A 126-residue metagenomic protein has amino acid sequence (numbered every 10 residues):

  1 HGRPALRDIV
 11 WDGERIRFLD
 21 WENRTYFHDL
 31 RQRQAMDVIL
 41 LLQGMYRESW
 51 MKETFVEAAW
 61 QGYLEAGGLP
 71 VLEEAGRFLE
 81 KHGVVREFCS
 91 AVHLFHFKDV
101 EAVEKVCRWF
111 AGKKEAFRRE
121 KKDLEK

Functional and structural regions predicted by a protein language model:
H1, E120-D123: An alpha-helical support segment within catalytic cores of ATP-dependent transferases
H1-H28: Active-site acidic catalytic loop and adjacent metal/ATP-binding pocket of ATP-dependent phosphoryl transfer enzymes
E22-F117: C-lobe/activation-segment region of protein kinase-like
